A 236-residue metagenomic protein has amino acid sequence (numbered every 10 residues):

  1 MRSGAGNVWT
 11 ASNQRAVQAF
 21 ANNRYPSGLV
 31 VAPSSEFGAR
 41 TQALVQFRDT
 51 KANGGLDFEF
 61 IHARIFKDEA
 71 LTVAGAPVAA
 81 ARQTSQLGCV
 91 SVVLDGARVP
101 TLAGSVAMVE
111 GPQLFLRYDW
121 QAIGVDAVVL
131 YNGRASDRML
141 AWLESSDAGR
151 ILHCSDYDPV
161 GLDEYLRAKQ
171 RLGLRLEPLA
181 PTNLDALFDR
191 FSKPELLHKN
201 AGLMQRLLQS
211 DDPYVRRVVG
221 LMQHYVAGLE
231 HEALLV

Functional and structural regions predicted by a protein language model:
M1-S146, V160, L166-Q170, L174-V236: Nucleic-acid enzyme cleavage-core boundary/entry regions
H153: Terminal peptide-recognition signature
